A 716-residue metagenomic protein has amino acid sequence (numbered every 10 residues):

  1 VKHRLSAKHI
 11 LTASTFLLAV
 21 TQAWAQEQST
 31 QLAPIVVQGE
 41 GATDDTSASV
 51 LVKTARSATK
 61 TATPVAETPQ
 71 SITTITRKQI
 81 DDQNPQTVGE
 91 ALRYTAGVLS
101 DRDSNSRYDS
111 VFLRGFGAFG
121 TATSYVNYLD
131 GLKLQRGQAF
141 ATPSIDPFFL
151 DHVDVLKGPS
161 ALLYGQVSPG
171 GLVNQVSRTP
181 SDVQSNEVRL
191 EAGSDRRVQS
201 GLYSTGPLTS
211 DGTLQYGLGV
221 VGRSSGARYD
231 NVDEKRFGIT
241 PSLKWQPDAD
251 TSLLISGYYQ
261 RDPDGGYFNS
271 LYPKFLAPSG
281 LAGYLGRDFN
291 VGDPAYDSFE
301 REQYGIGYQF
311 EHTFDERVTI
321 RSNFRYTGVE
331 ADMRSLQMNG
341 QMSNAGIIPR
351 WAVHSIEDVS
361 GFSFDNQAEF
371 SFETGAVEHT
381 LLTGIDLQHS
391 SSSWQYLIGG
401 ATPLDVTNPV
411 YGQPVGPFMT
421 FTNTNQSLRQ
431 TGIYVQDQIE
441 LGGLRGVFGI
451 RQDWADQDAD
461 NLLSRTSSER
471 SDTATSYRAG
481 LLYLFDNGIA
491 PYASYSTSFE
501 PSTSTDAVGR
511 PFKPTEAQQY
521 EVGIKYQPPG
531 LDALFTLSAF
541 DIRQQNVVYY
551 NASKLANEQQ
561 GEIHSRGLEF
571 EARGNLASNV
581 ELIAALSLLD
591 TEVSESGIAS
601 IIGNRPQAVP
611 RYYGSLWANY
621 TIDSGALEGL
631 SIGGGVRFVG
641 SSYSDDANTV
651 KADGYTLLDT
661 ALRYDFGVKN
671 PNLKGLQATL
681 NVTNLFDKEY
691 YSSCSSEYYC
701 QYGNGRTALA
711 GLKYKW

Functional and structural regions predicted by a protein language model:
L51-I72, G89-L132, D151: Extracytoplasmic beta-strand/coil segments of soluble accessory domains associated with Gram-negative outer-membrane
D130-K157, Q175-S177, L281-A282, P511: Short acidic/polar hinge/loop motifs at secondary-structure boundaries that mediate gating or recognition
R136, F148-D151, L162-I239, P247-T251 (+3 more regions): Outer-membrane beta-barrel translocator/receptor signature
R223-A227, T240-Q246, D250-T313, A331-V359 (+3 more regions): Acidic/polar loop-and-plug regions of large Gram-negative outer-membrane beta-barrel proteins
K244-D248, V359, V377-S390, T424-Q544: Structural signature of Gram-negative outer-membrane beta-barrels, strongest in the C-terminal barrel of TonB-dependent
Q309-T313, T319-R325, V329-S335, P491 (+2 more regions): Membrane-embedded beta-barrel scaffold of Gram-negative outer-membrane proteins
T380-L381, Y520, Q607-W716: Conserved C-terminal beta-signal and adjacent last beta-strands/turns of outer-membrane beta-barrel proteins
G443, D541, Q559-D645, E689 (+1 more regions): Gram-negative outer-membrane beta-barrel transporters
